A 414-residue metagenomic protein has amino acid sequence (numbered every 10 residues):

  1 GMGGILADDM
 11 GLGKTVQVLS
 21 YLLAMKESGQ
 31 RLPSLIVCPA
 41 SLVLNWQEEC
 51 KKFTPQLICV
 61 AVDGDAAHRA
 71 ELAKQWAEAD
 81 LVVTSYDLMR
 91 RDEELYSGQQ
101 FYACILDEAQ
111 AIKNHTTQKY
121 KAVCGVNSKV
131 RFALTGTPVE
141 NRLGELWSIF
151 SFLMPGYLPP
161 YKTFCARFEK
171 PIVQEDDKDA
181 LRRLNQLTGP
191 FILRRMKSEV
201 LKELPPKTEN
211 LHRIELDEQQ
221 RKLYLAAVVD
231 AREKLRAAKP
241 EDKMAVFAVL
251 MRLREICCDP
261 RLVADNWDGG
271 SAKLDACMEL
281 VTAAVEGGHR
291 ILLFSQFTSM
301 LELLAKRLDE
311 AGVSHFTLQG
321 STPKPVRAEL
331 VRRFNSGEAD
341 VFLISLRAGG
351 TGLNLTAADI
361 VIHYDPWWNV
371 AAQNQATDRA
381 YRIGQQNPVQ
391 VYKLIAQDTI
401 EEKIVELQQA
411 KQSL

Functional and structural regions predicted by a protein language model:
G1-D176, N185-L414: ASCE P-loop NTPase motor core, strongest for the SF2 helicase catalytic module
